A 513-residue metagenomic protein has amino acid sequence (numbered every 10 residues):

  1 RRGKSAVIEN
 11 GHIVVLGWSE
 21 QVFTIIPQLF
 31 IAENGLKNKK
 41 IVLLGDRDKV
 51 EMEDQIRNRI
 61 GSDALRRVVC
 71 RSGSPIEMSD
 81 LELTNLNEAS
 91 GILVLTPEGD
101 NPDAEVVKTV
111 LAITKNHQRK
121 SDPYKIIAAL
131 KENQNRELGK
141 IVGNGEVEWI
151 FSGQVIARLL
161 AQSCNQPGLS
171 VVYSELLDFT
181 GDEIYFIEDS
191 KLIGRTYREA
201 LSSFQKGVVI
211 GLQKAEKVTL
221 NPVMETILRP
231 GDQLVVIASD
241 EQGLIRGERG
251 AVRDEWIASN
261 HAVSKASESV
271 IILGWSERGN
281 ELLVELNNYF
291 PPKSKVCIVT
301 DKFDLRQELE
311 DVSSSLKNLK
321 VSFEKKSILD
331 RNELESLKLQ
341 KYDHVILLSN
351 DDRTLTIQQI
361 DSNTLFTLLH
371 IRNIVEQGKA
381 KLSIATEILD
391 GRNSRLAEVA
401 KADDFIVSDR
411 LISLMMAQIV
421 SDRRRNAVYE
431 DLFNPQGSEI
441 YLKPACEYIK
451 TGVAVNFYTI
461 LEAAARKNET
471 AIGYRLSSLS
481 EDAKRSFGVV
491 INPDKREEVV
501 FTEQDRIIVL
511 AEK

Functional and structural regions predicted by a protein language model:
R1-K513: Cytosolic regulatory regions of ion transport systems
